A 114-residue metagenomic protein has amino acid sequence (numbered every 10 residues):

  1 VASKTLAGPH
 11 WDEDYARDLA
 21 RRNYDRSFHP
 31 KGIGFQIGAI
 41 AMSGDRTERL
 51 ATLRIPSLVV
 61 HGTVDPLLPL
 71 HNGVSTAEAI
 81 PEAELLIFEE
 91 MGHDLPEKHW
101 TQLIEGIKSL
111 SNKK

Functional and structural regions predicted by a protein language model:
V1-E48, I55, S75: Alpha/beta-hydrolase
T5, A79, E97: Conserved catalytic core of Hanks-type protein kinase domains
L53, V59-H61: Short beta-strand/loop motif that positions the catalytic acidic residue of the alpha/beta-hydrolase fold
R54-I55, E82: Active-site acidic short loop of glycosyltransferases
V64-L68: Acidic catalytic loop of the alpha/beta-hydrolase fold
P69-N72, H99-W100: Residues at alpha-helix caps and immediate loop-helix transition turns in enzyme cores, especially N- and C-cap
H71-A83: Active-site-adjacent alpha-helix of alpha/beta-hydrolase-fold enzymes
A83-K114: Catalytic active-site module of serine/aspartate enzymes centered on a nucleophile-bearing elbow/loop
